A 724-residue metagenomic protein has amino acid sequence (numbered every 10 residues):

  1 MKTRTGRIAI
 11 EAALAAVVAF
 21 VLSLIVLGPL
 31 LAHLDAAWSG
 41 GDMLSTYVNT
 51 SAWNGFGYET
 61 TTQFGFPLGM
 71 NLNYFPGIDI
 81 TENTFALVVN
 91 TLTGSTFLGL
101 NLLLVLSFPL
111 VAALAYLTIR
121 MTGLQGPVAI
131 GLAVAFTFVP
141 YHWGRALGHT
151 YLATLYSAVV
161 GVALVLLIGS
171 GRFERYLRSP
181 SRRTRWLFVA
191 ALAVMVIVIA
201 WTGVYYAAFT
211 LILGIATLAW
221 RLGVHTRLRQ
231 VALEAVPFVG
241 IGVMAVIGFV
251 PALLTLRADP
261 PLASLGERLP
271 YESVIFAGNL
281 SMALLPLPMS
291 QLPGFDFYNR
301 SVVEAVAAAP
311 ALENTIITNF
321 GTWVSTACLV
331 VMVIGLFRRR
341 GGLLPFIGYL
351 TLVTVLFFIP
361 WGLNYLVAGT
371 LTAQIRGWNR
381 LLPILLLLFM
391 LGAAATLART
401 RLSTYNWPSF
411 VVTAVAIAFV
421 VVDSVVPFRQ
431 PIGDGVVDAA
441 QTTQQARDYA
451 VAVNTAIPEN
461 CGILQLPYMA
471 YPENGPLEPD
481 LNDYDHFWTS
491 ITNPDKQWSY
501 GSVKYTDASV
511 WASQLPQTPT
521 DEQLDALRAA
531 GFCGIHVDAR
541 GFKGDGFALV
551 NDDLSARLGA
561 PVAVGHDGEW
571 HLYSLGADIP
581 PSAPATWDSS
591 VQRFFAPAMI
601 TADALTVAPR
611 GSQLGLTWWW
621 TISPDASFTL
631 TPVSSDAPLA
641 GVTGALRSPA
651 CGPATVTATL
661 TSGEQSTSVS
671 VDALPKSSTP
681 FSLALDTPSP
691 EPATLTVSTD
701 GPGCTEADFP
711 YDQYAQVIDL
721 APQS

Functional and structural regions predicted by a protein language model:
M1-L31, L233-I241, G341-L344, T413-A414: Start-transfer (signal-anchor) and selected internal transmembrane alpha helices of multi-pass inner/ER membrane
A19, L104-T122, P127-G223, F238 (+1 more regions): Membrane-embedded helix bundles of polyisoprenyl
L22-V111, V139-L155, P286-A305, P360 (+2 more regions): Membrane-interface coil-to-helix junctions
S23-F64, L233-F297, P472-L477: Aromatic-rich transmembrane-lumenal/periplasmic boundary elements in polytopic membrane proteins
G144-A153, R268-E272, Y298-F320, L343-L391 (+1 more regions): Membrane-helix boundary/interfacial segments in multi-pass membrane proteins
F238-V243, T396-V426: Signature aromatic-anchored transmembrane alpha helix within multi-pass, membrane-resident enzymes that catalyze glycan
F249-V333, D578, Q592, P597-A598 (+2 more regions): Periplasmic/ER-lumenal interhelical loops and adjacent helix-loop junctions in multi-pass membrane proteins
A418-A604: Extracytoplasmic
